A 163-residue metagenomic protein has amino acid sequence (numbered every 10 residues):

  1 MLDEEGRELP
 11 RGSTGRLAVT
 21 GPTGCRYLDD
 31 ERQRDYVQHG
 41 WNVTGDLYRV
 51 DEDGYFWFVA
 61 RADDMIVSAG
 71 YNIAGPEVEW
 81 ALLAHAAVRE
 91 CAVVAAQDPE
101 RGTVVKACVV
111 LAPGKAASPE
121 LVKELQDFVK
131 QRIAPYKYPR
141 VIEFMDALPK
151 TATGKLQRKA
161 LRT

Functional and structural regions predicted by a protein language model:
L2-D3, T20: Short beta-strand-to-turn element immediately C-terminal to the catalytic PLP-Schiff-base lysine in fold type I
E8, A18-G21, C25-R26, D35 (+4 more regions): AMP-binding/adenylate-forming catalytic core of the ANL superfamily
E31: Noncatalytic, basic helical substrate-engagement surface that gates or grips nucleic-acid strands
I142-M145: General small-molecule cofactor/ligand-binding pocket signal
